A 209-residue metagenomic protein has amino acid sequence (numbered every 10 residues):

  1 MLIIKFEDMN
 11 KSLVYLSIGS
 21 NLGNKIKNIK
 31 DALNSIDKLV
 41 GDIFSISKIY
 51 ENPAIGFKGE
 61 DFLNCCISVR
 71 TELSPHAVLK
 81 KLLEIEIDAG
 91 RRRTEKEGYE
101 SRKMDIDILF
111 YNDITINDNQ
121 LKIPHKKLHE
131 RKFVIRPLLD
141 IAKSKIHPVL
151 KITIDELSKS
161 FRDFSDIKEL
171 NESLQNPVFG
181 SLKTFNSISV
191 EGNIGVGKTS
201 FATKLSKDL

Functional and structural regions predicted by a protein language model:
I3-K5: Short, positively charged and aromatic/hydrophobic N-terminal segments
N10-Y15, F185-S187: Extreme N-terminal starter segment of soluble prokaryotic enzymes
N28-P75: Short, surface-exposed acidic-centric catalytic microdomains
I55-F62, H76-L79, E84-S181: Flexible, gly/pro- and Lys/Arg-enriched active-site loops
V190: Hydrophobic anchor at the beta1->P-loop junction of P-loop NTPases
N193: P-loop (Walker A) phosphate-binding loop of NTP-binding proteins
K198: Conserved lysine of the Walker
F201, L205: Hydrophobic positions on the alpha1 helix immediately C-terminal to the Walker A/P-loop
